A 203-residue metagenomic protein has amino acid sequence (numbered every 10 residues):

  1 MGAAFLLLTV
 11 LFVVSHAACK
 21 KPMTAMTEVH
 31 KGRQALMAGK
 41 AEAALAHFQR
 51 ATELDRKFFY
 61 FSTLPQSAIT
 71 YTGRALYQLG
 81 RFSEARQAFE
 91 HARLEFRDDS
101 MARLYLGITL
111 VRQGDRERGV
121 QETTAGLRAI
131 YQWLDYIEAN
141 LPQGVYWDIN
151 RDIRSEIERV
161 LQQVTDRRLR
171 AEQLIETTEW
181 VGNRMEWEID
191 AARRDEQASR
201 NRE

Functional and structural regions predicted by a protein language model:
T52, I108-D135, Q162-T165: TPR/TPR-like (Sel1-like) alpha-helical repeat modules
L54-T63, W133-P142: Flexible helix-coil transition and linker loops at the boundaries of alpha-helical arrays
D135-E203: Terminal, low-structured helical/coil segments at or just beyond the last alpha-helical repeat
